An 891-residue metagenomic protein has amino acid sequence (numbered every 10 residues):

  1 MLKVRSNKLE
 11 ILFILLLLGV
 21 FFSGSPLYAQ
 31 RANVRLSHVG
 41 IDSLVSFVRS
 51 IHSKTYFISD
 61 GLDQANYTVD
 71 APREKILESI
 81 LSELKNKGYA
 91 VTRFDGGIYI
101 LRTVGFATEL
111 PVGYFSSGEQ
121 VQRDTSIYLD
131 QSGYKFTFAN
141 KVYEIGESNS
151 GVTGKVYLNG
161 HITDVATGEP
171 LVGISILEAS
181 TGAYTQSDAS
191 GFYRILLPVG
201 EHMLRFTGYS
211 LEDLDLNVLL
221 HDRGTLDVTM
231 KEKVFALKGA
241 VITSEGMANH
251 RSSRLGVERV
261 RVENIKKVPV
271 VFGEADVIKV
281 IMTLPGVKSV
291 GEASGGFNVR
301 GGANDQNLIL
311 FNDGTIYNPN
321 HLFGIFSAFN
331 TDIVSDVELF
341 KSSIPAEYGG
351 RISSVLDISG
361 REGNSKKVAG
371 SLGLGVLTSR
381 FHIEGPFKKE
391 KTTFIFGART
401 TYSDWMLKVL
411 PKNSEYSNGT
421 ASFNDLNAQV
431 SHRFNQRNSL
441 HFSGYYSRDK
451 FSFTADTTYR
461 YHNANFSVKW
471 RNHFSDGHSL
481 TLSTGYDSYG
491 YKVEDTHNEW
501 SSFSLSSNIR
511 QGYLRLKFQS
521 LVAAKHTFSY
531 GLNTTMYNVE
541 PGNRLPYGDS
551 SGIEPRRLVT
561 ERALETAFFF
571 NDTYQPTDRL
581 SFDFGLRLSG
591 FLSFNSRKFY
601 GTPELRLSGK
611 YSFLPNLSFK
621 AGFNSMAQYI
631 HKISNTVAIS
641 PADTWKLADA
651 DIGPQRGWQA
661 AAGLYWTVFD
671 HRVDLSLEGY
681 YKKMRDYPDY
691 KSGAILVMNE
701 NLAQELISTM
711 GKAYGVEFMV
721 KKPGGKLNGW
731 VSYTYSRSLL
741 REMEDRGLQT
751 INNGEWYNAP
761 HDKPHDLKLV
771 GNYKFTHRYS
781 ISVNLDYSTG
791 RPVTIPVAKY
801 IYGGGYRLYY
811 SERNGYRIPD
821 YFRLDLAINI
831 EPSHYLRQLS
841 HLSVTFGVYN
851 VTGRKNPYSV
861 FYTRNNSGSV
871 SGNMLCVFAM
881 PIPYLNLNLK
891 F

Functional and structural regions predicted by a protein language model:
A29-Y114, Q186, V257, V299: N-terminal export/assembly leaders
Y128-N149, Q186, S210-E212, G224 (+6 more regions): Periplasmic N-terminal accessory/gating domains of Gram-negative outer-membrane beta-barrel systems
T181-F192: Short, acidic Ser/Thr/Gly-rich low-complexity loop/linker segments typical of extracellular and cell-surface proteins
G375-T400, N413-K450, T458-Y486, V522-A523: Transmembrane beta-barrel wall of Gram-negative outer-membrane proteins
G490-K492, E540-D549, R597, Y611 (+5 more regions): Surface-exposed extracellular loop regions of Gram-negative outer-membrane beta-barrel proteins, predominantly
Q511-K517, R556-F569, G653, D670-S732 (+4 more regions): Outer membrane beta-barrel strand-and-loop segments of large Gram-negative receptors, especially TonB-dependent
Y681-K683, Q704-V797: Gram-negative outer-membrane beta-barrel transporters
R778, Y787-G804, Y821-D825, N829-F891: C-terminal beta-signal and adjacent terminal beta-strands/loops of Gram-negative outer-membrane beta-barrel proteins
